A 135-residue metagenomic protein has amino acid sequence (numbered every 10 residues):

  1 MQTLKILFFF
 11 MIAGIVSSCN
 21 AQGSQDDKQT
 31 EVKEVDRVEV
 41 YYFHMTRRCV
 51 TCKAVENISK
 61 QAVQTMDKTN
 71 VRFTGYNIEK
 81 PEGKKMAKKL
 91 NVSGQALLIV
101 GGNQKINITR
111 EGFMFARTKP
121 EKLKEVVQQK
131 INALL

Functional and structural regions predicted by a protein language model:
I6-G14: Sec-dependent N-terminal signal peptides
S17-S18: C-terminal motif of bacterial Sec signal peptides marking the signal peptidase cleavage site
G23-D36: A short beta-strand-turn-helix
K33-T65: Local sequence-structure signature of Cys/Sec-based thiol-disulfide redox active-site neighborhoods
E56-K60, K84, K124, Q128: Extracytoplasmic/secreted envelope proteins and their assembly/folding machinery, especially bacterial periplasmic
K68-G83: Thiol-based oxidoreductase modules, predominantly thioredoxin-like and allied folds used for disulfide exchange
K88-G101: Structural micro-motif
I99-L135: Non-catalytic, surface beta->alpha helical segment in thiol-disulfide oxidoreductase systems
